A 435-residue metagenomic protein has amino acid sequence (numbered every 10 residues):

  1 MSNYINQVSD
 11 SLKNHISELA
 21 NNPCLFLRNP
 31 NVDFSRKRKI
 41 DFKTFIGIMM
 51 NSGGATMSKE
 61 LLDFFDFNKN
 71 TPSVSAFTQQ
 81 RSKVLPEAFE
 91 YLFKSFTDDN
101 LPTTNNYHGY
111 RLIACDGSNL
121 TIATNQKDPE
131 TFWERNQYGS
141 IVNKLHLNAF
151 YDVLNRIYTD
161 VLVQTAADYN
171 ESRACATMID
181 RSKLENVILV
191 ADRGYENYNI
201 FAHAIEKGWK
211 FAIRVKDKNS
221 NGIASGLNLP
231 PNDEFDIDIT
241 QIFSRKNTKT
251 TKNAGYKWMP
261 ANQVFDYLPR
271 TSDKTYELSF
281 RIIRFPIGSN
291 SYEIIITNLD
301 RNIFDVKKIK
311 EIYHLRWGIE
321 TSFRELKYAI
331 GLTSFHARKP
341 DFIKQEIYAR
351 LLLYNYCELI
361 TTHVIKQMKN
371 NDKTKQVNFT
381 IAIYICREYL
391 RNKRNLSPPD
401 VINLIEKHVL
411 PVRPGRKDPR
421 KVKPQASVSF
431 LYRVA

Functional and structural regions predicted by a protein language model:
M1-M57, D63, N68-T71, F77-V84 (+5 more regions): Single, function-defining residue in the core of a domain
A88-D99: Short Lys/Arg-enriched helix C-cap and helix-to-coil transition segments that create basic nucleic-acid-contact patches
T103-T104: Alpha-helical solenoid repeats of the armadillo/HEAT superfamily in eukaryotic scaffolding/adaptor proteins
R111-I113: Conserved beta-strand elements of the Class I
P129-T131: A gly/ser-rich beta-alpha-beta helix-loop segment of oxidoreductase catalytic cores
